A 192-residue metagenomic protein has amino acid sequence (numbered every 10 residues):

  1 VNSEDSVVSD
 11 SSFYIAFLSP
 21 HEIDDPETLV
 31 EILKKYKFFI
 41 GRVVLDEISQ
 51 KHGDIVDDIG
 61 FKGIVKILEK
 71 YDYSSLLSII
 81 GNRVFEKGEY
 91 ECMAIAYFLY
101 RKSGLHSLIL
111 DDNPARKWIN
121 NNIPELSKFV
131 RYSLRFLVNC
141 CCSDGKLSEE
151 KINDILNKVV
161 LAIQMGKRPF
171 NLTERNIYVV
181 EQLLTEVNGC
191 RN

Functional and structural regions predicted by a protein language model:
V1-S9, F13-Q50, D54, G60 (+3 more regions): Feature 3881 marks metal-assisted phosphotransfer/nuclease machinery and their flanking interaction elements
I64-V84: Acidic catalytic patch
L108-I109: Conserved SAM-binding loop
